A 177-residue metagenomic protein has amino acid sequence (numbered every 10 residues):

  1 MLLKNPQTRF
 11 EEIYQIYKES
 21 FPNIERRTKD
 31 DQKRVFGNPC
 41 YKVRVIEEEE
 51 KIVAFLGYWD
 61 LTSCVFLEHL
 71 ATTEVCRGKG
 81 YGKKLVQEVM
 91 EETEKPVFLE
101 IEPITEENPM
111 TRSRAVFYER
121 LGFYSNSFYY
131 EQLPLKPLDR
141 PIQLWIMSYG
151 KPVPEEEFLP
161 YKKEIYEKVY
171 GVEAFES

Functional and structural regions predicted by a protein language model:
M1-D30, Q143-I146, E156-S177: Short amphipathic alpha-helix that is part of the acyltransferase structural core
L3, F36, L85-E94: Alpha-helix C-terminal capping segments
S20-E49: Active-site rim helix/loop that mediates acceptor-substrate recognition in acyltransferases
K42-R44, V65, P141-M147: Short beta-strand micro-motifs in enzyme catalytic cores
V45, K51-W59, S63-A71: Conserved beta-strand in the GNAT
T72, G78-E91: Conserved acetyl-CoA-binding loop-helix of GNAT-fold acetyltransferases
T93-M110, A115: Conserved GNAT acetyl-CoA-binding A-motif
S113-D139: Conserved catalytic-core motifs of GNAT/GCN5-like acyltransferases
